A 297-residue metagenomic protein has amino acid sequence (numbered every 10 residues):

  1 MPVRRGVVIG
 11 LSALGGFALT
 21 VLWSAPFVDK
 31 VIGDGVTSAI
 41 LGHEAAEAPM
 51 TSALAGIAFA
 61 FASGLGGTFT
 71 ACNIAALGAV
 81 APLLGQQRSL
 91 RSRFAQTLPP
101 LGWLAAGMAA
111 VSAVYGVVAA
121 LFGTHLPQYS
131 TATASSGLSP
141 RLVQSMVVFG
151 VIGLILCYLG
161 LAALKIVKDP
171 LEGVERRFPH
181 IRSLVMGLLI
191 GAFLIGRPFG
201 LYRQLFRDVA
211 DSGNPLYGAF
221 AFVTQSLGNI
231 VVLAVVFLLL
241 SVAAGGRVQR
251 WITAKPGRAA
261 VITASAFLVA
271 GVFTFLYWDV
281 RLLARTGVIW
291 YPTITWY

Functional and structural regions predicted by a protein language model:
M1-Y297: Hydrophobic alpha-helical segments characteristic of multipass inner/organellar membrane proteins
